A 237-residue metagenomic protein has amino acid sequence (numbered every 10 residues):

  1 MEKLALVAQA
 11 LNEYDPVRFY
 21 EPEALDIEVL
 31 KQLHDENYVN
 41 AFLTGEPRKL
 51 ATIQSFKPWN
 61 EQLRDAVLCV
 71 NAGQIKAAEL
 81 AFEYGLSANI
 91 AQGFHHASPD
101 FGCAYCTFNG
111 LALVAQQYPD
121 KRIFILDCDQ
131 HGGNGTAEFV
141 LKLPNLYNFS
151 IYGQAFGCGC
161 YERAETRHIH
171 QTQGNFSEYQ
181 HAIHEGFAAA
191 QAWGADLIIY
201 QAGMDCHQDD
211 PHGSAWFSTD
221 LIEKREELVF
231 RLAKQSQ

Functional and structural regions predicted by a protein language model:
M1-G110: Metal-dependent C-N hydrolase catalytic cores
I75, E79, A88-Q235: Conserved alpha-helical scaffold segments that buttress catalytic/binding sites
